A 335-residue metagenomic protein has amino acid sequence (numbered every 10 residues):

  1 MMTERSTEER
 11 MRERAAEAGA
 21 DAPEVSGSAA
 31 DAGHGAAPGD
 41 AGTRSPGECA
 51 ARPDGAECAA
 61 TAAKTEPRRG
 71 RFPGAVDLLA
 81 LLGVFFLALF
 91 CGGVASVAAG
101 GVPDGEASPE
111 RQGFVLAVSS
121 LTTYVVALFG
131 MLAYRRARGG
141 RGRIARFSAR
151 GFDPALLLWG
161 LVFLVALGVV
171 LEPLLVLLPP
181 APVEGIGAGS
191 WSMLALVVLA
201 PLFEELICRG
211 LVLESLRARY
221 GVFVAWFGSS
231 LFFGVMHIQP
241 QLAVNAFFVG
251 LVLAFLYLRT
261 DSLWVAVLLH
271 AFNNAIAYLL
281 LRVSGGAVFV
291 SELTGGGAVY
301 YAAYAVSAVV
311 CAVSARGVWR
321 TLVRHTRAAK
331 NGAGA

Functional and structural regions predicted by a protein language model:
S6, R10, F272-A335: C-terminal membrane module of polytopic membrane proteins
G47-F72: Short, Lys/Arg-rich, polar N-terminal cytosolic tail immediately upstream of the first transmembrane signal-anchor
G74-R136, W159, W191, Y301-A302: Alpha-helical transmembrane segments in multi-pass membrane proteins
L89-V94, L242-G296: Functionally important transmembrane alpha-helices
A99-L116, G139-L206, L213-A218, A329-A335: Juxtamembrane helix-loop-helix connectors linking adjacent transmembrane helices in multi-pass membrane enzymes
P182-M193, A243-F248, L293-Y301: Juxtamembrane helix-entry segments on the extracytoplasmic side of multipass membrane proteins
F203-G228, F255-S262: Membrane-interface helix/loop boundary segments of multi-pass membrane proteins
V222-H237, A271: Small-polar-interrupted transmembrane alpha-helices in polytopic inner-membrane proteins
